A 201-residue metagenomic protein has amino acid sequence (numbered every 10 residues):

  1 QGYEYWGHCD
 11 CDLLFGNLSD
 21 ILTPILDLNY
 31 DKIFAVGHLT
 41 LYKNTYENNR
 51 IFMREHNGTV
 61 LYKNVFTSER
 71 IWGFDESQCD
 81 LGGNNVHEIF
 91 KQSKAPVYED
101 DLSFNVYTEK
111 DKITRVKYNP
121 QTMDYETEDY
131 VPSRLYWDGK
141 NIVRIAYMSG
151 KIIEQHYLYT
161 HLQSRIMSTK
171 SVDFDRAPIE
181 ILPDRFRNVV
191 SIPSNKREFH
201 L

Functional and structural regions predicted by a protein language model:
G2-F34: GT-A fold catalytic core of metal-dependent nucleotide-sugar glycosyltransferases, centered on the diacidic
T23, N48-R50: Residues in flexible loops and secondary-structure boundaries
N29-E47: Short beta-strand-to-loop element that shapes/binds the nucleotide-sugar donor at the catalytic cleft/hinge
R50-L201: Catalytic core and acceptor-binding pocket of nucleotide-sugar-dependent glycosyltransferases
